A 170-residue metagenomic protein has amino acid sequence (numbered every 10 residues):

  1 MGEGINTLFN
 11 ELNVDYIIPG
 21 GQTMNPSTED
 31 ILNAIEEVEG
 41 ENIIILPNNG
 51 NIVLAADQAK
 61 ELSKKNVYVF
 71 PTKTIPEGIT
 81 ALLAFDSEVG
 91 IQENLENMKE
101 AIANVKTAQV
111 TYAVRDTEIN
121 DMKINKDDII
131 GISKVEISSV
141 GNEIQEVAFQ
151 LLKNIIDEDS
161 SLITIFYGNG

Functional and structural regions predicted by a protein language model:
M1-G170: N-terminal loops that bind phosphate or other acidic moieties and the adjacent beta-alpha structural core
